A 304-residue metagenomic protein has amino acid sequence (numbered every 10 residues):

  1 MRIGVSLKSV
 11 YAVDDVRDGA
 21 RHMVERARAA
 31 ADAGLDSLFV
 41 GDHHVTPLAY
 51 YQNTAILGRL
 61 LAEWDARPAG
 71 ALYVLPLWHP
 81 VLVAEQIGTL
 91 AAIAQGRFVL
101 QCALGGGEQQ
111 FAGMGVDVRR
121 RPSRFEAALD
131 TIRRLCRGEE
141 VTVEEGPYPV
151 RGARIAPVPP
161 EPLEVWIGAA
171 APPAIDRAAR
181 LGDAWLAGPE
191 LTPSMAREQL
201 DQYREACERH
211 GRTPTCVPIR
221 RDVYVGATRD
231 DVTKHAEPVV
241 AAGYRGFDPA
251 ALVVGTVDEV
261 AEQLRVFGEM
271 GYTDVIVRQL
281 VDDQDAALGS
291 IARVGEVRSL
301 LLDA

Functional and structural regions predicted by a protein language model:
M1-D15, G107-Q110, E144-P162, G226-A251: N-terminal small/glycine-rich loop or linker at the start of catalytic domains across soluble metabolic enzymes
M1-W64, P68, L163, A292: N-terminal beta1-alpha1-beta2 module of alpha/beta enzyme domains
I3-L7, L38-V40, P68-A71, F98-C102 (+4 more regions): Hydrophobic faces of well-ordered beta-strands that scaffold small-molecule active sites in alpha/beta enzyme cores
S6-R21, A71-P80, P159-A170, G246-D258: Active-site mouth loops of central-metabolism enzymes
A30, G34, L60, L90 (+7 more regions): Conserved, mostly hydrophobic/aromatic
A49-I56, L191-A206, D283-G289: Active-site-adjacent beta->alpha loops and helix N-cap segments on the catalytic face of soluble alpha/beta enzymes
Y51-Y73, R124-T131, L135, I291-A304: Alpha-helix-loop-beta-strand connector modules within alpha/beta enzyme cores
H79-L181, S194-A206, H210, P214-T215 (+1 more regions): Internal, glycine-rich beta/alpha segment that forms the wall or movable "lid" of small-molecule/cofactor binding
